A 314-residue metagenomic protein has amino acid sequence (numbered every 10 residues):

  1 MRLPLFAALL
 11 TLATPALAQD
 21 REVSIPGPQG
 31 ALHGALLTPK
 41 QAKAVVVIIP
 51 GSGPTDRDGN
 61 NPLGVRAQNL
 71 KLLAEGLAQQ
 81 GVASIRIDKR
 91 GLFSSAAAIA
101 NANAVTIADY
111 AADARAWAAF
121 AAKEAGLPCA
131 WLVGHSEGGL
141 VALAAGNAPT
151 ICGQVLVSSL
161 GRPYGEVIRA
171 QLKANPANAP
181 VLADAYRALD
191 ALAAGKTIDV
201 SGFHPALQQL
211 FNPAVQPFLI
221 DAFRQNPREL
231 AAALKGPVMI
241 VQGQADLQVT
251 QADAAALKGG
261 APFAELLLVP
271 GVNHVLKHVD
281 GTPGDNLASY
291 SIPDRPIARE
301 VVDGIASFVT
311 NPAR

Functional and structural regions predicted by a protein language model:
A18-V45: N-terminal cap/lid segment of alpha/beta-hydrolase-fold proteins
Q41, V46-L77: Short, surface-exposed "cap/lid" segments of acyl-processing enzymes
Q68-A96: Conserved alpha/beta-hydrolase
N69, A102-E124: Alpha/beta-hydrolase active-site loop
A119-N175: Primarily recognizes the serine-hydrolase "nucleophile elbow" in alpha/beta-hydrolase and SGNH/GDSL folds
V155-R228: Accessory cap/linker subdomain of secreted extracellular hydrolases
L234, I240-Q242: Short beta-strand/loop motif that positions the catalytic acidic residue of the alpha/beta-hydrolase fold
V272-L276, G281-R314: Catalytic active-site module of serine/aspartate enzymes centered on a nucleophile-bearing elbow/loop
